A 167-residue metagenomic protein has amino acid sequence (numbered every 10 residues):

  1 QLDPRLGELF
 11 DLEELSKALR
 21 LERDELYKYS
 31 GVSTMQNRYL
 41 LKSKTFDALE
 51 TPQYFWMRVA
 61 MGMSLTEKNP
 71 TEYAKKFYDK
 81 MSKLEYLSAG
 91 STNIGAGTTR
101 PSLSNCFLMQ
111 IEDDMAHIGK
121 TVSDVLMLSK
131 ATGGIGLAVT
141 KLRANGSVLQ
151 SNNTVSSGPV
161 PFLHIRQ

Functional and structural regions predicted by a protein language model:
Q1-Q167: Extended catalytic cores of very large enzyme megasubunits
